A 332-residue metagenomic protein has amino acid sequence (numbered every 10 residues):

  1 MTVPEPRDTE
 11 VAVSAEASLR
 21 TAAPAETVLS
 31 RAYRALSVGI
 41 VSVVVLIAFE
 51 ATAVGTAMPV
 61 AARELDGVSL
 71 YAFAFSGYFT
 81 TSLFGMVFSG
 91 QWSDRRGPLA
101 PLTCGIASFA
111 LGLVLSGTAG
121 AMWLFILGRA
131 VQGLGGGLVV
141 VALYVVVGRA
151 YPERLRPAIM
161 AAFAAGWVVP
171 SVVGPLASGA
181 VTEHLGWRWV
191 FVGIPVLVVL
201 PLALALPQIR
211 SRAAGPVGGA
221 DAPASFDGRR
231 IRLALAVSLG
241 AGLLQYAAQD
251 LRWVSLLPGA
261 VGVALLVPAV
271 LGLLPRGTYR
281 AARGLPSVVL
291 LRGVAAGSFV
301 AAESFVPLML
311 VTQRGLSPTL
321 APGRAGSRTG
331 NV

Functional and structural regions predicted by a protein language model:
M1-F49: Cytosolic juxtamembrane N-terminal segment immediately preceding the first transmembrane helix of multi-pass
Y33-F49, V54-T56, F75-G77, F84-F88 (+2 more regions): 12-transmembrane solute porter fold
L36-I40, L102, F109, F125 (+2 more regions): Hydrophobic alpha-helix/TM-entry signal in multi-pass membrane transporters
V45, S76-T80, A107, A130 (+4 more regions): Transmembrane alpha-helical cores of Major Facilitator Superfamily
G55-P59, Y144, S178, P307: Interfacial helix-capping/hinge residues at the ends of transmembrane alpha-helices
A62, D66-F73, A161, P318-G326: Small-residue hotspots at the loop-to-helix junctions and early N-terminal turns of transmembrane alpha-helices
S93-A224: Helix-loop-helix hairpins in multi-pass membrane proteins, especially solute transporters
E183-S298, E303: Hydrophobic transmembrane-helix bundles of small-molecule transporters
